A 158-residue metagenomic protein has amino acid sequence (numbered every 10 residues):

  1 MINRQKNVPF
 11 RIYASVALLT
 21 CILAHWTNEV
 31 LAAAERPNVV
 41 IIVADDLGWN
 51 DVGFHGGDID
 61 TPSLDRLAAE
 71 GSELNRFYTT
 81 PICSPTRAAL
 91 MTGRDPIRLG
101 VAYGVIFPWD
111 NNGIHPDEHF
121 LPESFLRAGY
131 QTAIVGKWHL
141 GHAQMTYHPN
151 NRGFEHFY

Functional and structural regions predicted by a protein language model:
M1-F10: N-terminal secretory signal peptides that target proteins for export/translocation
R4, S15, V30-Y158: Formylglycine-dependent sulfatase
Y13-H25: Bacterial N-terminal signal peptides
